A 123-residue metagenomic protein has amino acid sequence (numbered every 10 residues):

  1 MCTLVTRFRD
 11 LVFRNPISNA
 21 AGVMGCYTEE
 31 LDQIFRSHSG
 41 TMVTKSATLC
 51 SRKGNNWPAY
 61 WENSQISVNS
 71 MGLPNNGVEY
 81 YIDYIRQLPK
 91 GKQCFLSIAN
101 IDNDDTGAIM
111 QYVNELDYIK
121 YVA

Functional and structural regions predicted by a protein language model:
M1-S18: N-terminal amphipathic alpha-helix/helix-capping segment at the start of soluble metabolic enzymes
V5, F13, T28-A123: Active-site entrance/lid segments in N-terminal catalytic domains of soluble metabolic enzymes
I17-L31: N-terminal binding-site loop/beta-alpha segment at the start of enzyme catalytic domains that lines or forms
